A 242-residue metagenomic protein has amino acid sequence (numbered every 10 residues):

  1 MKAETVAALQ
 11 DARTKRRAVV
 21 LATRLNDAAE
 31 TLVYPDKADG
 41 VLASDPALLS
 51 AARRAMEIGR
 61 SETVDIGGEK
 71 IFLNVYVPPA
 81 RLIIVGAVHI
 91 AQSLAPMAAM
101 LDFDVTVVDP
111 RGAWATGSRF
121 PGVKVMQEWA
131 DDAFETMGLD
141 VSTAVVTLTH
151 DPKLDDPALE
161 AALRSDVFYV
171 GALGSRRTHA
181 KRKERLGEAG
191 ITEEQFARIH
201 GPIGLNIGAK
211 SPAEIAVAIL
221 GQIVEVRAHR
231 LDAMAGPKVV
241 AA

Functional and structural regions predicted by a protein language model:
M1-M126, D140-T143, T178, E225-A242: Segments forming oxygen-rich coordination pockets for charged ligands
M97-D102, A161-R164, G187-E188: Short, solvent-exposed amphipathic alpha-helical segments in soluble enzyme and RNA/protein-processing domains
D131-V141: Short amphipathic alpha-helix with an adjacent loop that forms part of the alpha/beta core around
A144, E160-R185: ADP-ribose/adenylate-binding Rossmann-like module
H150-K153, S175-R176: Short glycine-rich anion-binding loops that position phosphate/pyrophosphate groups of nucleotides and phosphorylated
K153-D156, E160: Cytosolic regulatory regions of ion transport systems
L173-A242: Adenosine-phosphate binding glycine-rich loop
